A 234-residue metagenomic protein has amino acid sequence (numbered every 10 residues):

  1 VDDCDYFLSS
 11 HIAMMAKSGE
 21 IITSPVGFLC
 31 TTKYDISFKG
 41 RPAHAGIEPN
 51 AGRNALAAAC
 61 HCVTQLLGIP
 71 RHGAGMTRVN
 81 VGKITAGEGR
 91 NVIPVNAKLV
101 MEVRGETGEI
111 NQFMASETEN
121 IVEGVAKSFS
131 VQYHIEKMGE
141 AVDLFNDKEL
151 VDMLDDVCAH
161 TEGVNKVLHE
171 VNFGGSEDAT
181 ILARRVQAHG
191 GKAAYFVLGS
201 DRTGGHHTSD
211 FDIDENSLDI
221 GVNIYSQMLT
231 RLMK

Functional and structural regions predicted by a protein language model:
V1-V79, K83, R90-V92: Histidine/acidic-residue-rich, glycine-tolerant segments that coordinate divalent metal ions
L56-K234: Metal-dependent amide/peptide-bond hydrolase catalytic core, centered on the "pita-bread" metallohydrolase fold
